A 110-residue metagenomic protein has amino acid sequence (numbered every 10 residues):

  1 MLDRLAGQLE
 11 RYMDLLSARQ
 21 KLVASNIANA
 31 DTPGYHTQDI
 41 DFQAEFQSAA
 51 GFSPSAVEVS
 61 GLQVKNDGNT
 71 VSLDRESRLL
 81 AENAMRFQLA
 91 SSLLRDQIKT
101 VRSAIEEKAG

Functional and structural regions predicted by a protein language model:
M1-G110: Amphipathic alpha-helical polymerization modules
